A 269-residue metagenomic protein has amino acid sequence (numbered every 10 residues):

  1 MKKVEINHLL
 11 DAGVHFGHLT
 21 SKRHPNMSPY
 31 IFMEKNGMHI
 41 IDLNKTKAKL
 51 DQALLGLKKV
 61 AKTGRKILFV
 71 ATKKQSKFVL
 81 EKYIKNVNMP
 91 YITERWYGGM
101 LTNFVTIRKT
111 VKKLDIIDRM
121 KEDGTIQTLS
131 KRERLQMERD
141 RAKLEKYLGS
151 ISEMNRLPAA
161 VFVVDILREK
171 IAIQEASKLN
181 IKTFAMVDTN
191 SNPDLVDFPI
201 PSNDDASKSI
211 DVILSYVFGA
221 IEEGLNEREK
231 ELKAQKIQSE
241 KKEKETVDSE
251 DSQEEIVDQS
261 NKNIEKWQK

Functional and structural regions predicted by a protein language model:
M1-N203, S207-I210, L214-K233: Ribosome large-subunit tunnel/peptidyl-transferase-proximal elements
M1-V4, E223-K269: Intrinsically disordered, compositionally biased charged tails
